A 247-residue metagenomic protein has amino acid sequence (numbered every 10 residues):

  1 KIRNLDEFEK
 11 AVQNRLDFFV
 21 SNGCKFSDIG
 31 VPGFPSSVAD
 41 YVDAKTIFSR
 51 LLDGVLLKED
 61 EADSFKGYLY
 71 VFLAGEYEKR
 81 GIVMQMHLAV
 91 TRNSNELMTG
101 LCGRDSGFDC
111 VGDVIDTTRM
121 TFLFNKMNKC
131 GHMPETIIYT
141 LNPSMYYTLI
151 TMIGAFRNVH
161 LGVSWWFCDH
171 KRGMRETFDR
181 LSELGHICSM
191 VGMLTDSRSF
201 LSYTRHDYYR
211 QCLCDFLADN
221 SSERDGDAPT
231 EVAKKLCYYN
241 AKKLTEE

Functional and structural regions predicted by a protein language model:
K1-K25, G67, G75-R80, E223-T230 (+1 more regions): Extended recognition/assembly regions associated with phosphoester-bond processing machinery
L16-G23, N125-N128, M152-F156, L181-H186: Acidic (Asp/Glu)-rich catalytic clusters
K25-S144: Divalent metal-binding pocket/active-site signature
S37-A39, S94-G103, Y146-A155, K171-D179 (+1 more regions): Histidine/acidic-residue-rich catalytic or RNA/ligand-binding cores of hydrolases and nuclease-related proteins
Q85-A89, I137-Y139, L161-W165, I187-R205: Short acidic/histidine-rich active-site segments
G131-M133, A155-L161: Glycine-enriched alpha-helix->loop->beta-strand junction motifs that scaffold or abut catalytic
L141-Y146, L161-F178, G226-T245: C-terminal helical cap
I187-C188, R205-E247: Mid-to-C-terminal alpha-helical segments outside catalytic/metal-binding sites
